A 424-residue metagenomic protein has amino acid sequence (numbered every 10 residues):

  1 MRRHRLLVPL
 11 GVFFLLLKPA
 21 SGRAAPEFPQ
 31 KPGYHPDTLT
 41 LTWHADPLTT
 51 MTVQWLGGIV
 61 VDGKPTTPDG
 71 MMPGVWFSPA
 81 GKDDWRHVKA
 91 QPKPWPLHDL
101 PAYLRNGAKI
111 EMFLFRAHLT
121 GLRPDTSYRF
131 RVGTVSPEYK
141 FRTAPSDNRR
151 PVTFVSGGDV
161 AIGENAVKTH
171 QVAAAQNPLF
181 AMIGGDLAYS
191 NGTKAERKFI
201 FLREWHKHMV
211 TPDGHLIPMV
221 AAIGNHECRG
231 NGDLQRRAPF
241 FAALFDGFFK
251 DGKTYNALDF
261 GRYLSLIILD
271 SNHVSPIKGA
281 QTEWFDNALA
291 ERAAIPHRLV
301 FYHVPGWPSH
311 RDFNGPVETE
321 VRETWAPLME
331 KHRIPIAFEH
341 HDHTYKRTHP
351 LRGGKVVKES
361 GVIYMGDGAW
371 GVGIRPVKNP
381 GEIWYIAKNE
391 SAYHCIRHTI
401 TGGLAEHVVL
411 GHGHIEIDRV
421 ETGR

Functional and structural regions predicted by a protein language model:
M1-P9: Bacterial N-terminal signal peptides that target proteins for export
P9-K18: Bacterial N-terminal signal peptides
K18-P19, E291: Polar helix-capping/helix-linker motif
G22-P26: Boundary at the C-terminal end of the N-terminal hydrophobic targeting segment
F28-K378, I383-R424: Metal-dependent phosphoester/phosphodiester hydrolase catalytic core
